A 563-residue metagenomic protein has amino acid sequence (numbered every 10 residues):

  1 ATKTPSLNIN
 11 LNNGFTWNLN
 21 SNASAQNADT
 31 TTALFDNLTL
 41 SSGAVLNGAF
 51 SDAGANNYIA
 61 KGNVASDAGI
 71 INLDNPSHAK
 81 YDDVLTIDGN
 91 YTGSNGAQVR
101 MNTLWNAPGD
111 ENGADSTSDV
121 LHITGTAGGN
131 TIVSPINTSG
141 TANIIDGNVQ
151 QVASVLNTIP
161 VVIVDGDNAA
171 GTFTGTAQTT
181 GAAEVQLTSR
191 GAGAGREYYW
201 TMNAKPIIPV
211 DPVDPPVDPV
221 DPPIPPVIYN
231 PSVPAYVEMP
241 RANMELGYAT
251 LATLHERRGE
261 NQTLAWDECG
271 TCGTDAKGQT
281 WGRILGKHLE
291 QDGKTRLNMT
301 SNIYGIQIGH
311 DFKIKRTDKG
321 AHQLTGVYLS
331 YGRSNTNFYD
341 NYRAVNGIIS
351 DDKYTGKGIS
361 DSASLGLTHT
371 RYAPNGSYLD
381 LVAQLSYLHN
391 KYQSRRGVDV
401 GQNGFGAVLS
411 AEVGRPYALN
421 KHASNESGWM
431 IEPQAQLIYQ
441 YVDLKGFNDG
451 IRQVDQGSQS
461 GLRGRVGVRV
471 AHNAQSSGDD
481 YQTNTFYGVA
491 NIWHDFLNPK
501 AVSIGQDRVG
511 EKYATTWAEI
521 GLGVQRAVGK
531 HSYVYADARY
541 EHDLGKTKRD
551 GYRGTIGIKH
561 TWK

Functional and structural regions predicted by a protein language model:
A1-N157: Extracellular beta-strand/loop-rich repeat segments of large surface/secreted proteins
I9-N12, D36, L46, G62 (+9 more regions): Intrinsic-disorder/low-complexity regions
N12, S41, L46, D52 (+24 more regions): Intrinsically disordered, low-complexity segments enriched in small/polar residues
N18-S24, G48-S51, D74-N75, T103-P108 (+7 more regions): Short regulatory "switch" loops immediately downstream of catalytic or recognition motifs within protein catalytic
N22, T30, L34, T39 (+4 more regions): Membrane translocator/pore-forming domains, dominated by Gram-negative outer-membrane beta-barrels
V64-A65, N90-Y91, L121, V152 (+8 more regions): Short beta-strand element of the conserved SAM-dependent methyltransferase core
D83, I87, D221-I228, V413 (+1 more regions): Intrinsically disordered low-complexity regions specifically enriched for long asparagine
R100-N106, E111-N112, T117-S118, S134-Q323 (+1 more regions): Outer-membrane translocation/initiation segment of Type V secreted surface proteins
